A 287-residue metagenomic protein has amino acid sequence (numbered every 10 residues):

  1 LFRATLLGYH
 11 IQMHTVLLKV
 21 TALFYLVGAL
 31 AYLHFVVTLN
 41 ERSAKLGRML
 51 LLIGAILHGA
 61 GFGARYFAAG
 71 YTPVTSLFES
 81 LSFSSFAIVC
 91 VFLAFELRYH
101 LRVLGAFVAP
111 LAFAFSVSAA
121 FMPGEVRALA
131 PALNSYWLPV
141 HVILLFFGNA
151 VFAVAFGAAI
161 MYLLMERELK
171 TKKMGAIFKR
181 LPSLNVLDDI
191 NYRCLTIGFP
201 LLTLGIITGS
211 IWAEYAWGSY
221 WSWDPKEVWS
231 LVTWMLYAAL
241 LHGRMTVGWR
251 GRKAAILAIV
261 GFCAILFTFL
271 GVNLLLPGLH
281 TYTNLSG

Functional and structural regions predicted by a protein language model:
Y9-G287: Polytopic transmembrane helical bundles with strong interfacial aromatic enrichment
